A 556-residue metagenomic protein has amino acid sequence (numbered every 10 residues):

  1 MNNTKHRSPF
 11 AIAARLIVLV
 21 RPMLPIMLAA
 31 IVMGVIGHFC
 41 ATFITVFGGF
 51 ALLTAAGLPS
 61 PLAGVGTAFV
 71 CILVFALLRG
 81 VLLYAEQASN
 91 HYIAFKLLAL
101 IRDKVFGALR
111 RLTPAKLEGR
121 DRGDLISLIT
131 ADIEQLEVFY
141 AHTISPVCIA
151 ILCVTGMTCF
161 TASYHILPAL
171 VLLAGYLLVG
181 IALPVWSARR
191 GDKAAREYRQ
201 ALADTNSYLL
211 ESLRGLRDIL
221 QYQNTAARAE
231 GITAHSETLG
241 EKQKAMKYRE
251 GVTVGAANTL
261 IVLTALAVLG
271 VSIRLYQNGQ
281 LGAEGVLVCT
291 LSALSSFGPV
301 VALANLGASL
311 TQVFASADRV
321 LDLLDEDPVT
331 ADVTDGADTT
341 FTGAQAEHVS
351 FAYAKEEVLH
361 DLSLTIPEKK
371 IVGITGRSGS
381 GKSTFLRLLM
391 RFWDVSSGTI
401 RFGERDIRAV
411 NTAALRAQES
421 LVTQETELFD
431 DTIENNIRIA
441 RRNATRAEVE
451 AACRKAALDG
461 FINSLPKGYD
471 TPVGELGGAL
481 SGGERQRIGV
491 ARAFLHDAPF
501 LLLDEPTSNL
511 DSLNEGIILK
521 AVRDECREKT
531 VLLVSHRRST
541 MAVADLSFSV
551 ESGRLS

Functional and structural regions predicted by a protein language model:
M1-C40, P61-A68, E86-N90, A94 (+11 more regions): Membrane-integrated ABC transporters
N2-R7, S89, F95, D103-S127 (+6 more regions): Short intracellular "coupling" helices and adjacent cytoplasmic loop segments at the cytosolic face of multi-pass
I17-P25, R111-A115, A131-Y140, I144 (+11 more regions): An intracellular "coupling" helix at the cytosolic face of ABC transporter transmembrane type-1 domains
P22, I26-F39, H142-E197, A267-L281: Transmembrane helices of ABC transporter permease
V35-F43, L77-Y84, F139, T143-T155 (+4 more regions): Hydrophobic alpha-helical transmembrane bundles that constitute the permease/transmembrane domains of multi-pass
T54-V70, F160-A174, R249-D318, L323-L324: Helix-loop-helix
A88-G107, C148-I149, L172-R217, N224 (+6 more regions): Cytoplasmic coupling helices
T339-S556: ABC-type nucleotide-binding domain
